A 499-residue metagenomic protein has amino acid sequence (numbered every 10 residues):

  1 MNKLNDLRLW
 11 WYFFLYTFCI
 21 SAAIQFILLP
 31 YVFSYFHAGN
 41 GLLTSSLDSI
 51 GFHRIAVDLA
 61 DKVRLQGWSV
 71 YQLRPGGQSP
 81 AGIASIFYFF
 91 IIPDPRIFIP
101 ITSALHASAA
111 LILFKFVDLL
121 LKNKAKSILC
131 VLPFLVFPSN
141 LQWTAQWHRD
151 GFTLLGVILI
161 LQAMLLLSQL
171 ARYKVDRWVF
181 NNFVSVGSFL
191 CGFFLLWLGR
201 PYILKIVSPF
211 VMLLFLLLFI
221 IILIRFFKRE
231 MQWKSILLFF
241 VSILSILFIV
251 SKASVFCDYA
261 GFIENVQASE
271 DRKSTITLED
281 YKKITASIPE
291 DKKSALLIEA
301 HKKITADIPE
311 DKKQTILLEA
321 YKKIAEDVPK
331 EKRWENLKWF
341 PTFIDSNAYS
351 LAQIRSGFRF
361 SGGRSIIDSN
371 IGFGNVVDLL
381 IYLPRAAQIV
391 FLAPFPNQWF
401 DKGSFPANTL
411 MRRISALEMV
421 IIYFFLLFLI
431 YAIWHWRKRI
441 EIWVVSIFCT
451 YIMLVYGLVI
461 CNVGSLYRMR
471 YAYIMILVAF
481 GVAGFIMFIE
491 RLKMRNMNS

Functional and structural regions predicted by a protein language model:
M1-V32, F240, S499: Start-transfer (signal-anchor) and selected internal transmembrane alpha helices of multi-pass inner/ER membrane
D48-P93, G199: Short hydrophobic/aromatic helix or loop-helix immediately within or flanking a transmembrane segment in polytopic
A84, P100-L120, F424-L427: Transmembrane-helix motifs of polytopic, lipid-linked glycan transferases
R96, L113-V136: Transmembrane-helix signature of polytopic, membrane-embedded enzymes that assemble or transfer cell-envelope glycans
L119, Y173-V184, F226-E230, S404-F405 (+1 more regions): Membrane-interface helix-loop-helix junctions at transmembrane boundaries of multi-pass membrane enzymes, predominantly
L141-Q142, D176-V207, M212, I243-I246: Membrane-interface alpha helices of multi-pass inner-membrane proteins
A145-G151: Short acidic/glycine- and proline-prone juxtamembrane loop motifs at membrane-interface regions of multi-pass membrane
A386, V390-F395, D401, R412-R439: Hydrophobic, aromatic-rich transmembrane alpha-helices and their immediate juxtamembrane boundary segments
